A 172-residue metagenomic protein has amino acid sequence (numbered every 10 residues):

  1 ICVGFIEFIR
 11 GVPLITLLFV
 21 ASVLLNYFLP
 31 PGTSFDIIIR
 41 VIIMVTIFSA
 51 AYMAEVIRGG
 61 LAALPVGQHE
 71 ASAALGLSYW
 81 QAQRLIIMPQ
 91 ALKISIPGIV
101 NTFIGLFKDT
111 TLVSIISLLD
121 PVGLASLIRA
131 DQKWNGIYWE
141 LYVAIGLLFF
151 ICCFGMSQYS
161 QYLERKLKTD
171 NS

Functional and structural regions predicted by a protein language model:
I1-S172: Transmembrane alpha-helices and adjacent helix-loop boundaries
